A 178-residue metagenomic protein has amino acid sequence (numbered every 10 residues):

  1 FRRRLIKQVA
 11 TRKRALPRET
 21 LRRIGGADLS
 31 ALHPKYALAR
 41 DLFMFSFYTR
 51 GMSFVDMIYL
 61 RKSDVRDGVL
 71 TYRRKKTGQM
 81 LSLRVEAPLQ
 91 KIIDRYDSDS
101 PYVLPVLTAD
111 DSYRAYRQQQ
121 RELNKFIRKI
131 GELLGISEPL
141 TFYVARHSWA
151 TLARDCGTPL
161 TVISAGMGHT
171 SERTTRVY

Functional and structural regions predicted by a protein language model:
F1-F54: Basic, Lys/Arg- and aromatic-enriched nucleic-acid-binding interface segment
R2-R3, T49, Y59-R95: Conserved tyrosine-mediated DNA breakage-rejoining catalytic core shared by Y-recombinases
K7, A15, R74-G78, M167-Y178: Catalytic-site neighborhood detector that most strongly recognizes the C-terminal catalytic loop/helix of tyrosine
Q8, L29-H33, T71-S82, T108-Q119 (+1 more regions): Short, contiguous acidic/charged loop-to-helix segments that flank catalytic cores in large enzymes
A15-R22, E86-S137: Active-site/catalytic core of tyrosine-dependent DNA strand-transfer enzymes
G26-P34, D99, N124-A165: Short, basic (Lys/Arg/His-rich) helix/loop patches that form interaction surfaces in the mid-to-C-terminal regions
F45-S46, L152-A153, G166, V177: Short alpha-helical segment immediately N-terminal to, or the first helix within, an HTH/HTH-like DNA-binding domain
S63-V69, I136-E138, T158-V177: Short, polar N-cap/turn motifs at the start of nucleic acid-interacting alpha helices
